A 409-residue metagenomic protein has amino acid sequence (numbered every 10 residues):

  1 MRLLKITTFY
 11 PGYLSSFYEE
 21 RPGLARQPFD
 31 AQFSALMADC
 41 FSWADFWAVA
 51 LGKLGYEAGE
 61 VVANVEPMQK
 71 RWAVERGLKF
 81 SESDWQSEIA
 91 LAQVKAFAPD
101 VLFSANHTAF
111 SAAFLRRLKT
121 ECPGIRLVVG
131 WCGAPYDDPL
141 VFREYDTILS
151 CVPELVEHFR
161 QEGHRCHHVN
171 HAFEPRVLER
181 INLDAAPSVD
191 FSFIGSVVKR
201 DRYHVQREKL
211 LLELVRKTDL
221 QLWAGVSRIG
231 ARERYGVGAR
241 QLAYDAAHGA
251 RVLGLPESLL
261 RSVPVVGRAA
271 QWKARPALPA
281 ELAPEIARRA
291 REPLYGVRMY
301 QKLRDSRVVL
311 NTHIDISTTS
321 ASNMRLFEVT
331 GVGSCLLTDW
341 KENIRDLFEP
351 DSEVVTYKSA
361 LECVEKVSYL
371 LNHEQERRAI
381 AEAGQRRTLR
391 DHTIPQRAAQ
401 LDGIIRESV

Functional and structural regions predicted by a protein language model:
M1-V61, Q69-A73, C151, E157-M324 (+2 more regions): Nucleotide-sugar donor-binding catalytic core of glycosyltransferases
F41-D138, E144-D146, H164: Internal alpha/beta domain cores that form substrate/cofactor-binding pockets in large enzymes and binding proteins
L54, N372-G403: A charged, aromatic-enriched C-terminal amphipathic alpha-helix characteristic of glycosyltransferases across folds
V94-A98, K119, L303, V367 (+1 more regions): Short hydrophobic patches on amphipathic alpha-helices that form coiled-coil/helix-mediated interaction surfaces
P135-D146, S150, G230-G236, F348: Glycine-rich, charge-decorated loop segments at or immediately adjacent to ligand/cofactor-binding or catalytic sites
V354-A360, L370-E374: Conserved acidic donor-binding segment of nucleotide-sugar-dependent glycosyltransferases
C363: Catalytic phosphate/metal-binding cores of nucleic-acid and nucleotide-processing enzymes, i.e., regions that mediate
